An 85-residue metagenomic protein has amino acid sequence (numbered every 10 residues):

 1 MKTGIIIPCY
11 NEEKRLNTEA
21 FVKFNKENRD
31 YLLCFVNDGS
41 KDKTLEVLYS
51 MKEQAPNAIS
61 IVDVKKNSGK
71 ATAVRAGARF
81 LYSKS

Functional and structural regions predicted by a protein language model:
T3-E12: A conserved hydrophobic helix/loop-capping motif in glycosyltransferases and polysaccharide synthases
N11-K26: Short, well-formed alpha-helical segments that are part of the catalytic scaffolds of diverse glycosyltransferases
N25-N28, E53-A58: Short helix-capping segments at alpha-helix termini
N37-E46: A conserved acidic beta->alpha catalytic loop
D38-G39, S68, G77: Conserved short acidic donor-positioning loop in nucleotide-sugar-dependent glycosyltransferases
Q54, T72-S85: Active-site nucleotide-sugar/metal-binding loop of Leloir-type enzymes
D63-K70: Short, acidic/glycine-rich phosphate-metal binding loop used to engage nucleotide
